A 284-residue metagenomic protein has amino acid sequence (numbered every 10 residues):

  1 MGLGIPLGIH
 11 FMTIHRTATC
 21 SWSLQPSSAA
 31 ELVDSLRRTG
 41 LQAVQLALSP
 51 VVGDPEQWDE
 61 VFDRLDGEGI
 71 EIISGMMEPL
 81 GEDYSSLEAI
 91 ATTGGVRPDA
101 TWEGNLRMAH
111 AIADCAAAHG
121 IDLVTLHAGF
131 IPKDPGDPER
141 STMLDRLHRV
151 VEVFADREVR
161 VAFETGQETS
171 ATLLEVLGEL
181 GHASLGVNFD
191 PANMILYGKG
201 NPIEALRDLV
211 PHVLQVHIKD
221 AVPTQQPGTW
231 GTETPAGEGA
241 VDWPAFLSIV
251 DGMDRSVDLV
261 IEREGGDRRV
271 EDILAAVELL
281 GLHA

Functional and structural regions predicted by a protein language model:
G2-A111, A117, E278-A284: N-terminal pre-domain/capping segments
I5-A18, S23-Q42, D66-G69, S170-L185 (+2 more regions): Histidine-acidic metal/acid-base catalytic patches
P6, H10, S28-E31, G67 (+2 more regions): Active-site acidic/histidine proton-transfer and metal-coordination neighborhood in alpha/beta enzyme cores
W22-S23, V52, E103, S141 (+3 more regions): Residue-level marker of alpha-helix boundaries and capping positions
L46, I72-S74, T125, F163 (+2 more regions): Hydrophobic residues in well-ordered beta-strands that form the structural core
S49, L80, G129, A221 (+1 more regions): Flexible loop residues that form catalytic and substrate-binding hotspots at small-molecule/glycan-binding clefts
V52-G53, K133, Q225, R268: Short glycine-rich, flexible loops that bind phosphorylated cofactors or substrates
E56-V61, G136-H148, K199-R207, G239-D242: Charged helix-capping and loop-helix junction motifs
